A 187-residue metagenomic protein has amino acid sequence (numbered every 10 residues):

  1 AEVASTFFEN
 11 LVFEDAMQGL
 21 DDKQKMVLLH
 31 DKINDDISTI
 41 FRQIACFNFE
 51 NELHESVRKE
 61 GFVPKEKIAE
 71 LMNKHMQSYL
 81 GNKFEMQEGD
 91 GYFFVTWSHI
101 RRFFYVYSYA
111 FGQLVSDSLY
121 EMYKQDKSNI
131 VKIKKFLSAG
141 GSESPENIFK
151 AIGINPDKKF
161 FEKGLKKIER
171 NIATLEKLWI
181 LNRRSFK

Functional and structural regions predicted by a protein language model:
A1, L20-K32: Active-site-proximal substrate-binding core of FAD-dependent oxidoreductases
A1-F7: Post-HEXXH active-site segment of zinc metalloproteases
F7-G19, K23, Q43, F47-K187: C-terminal, non-catalytic "cap/extension" segments appended to globular domains
L28-D35, H54-S56: Short beta-alpha connecting loops at secondary-structure transitions that line or flank enzyme active sites
D31, S38-A45: Active-site-proximal, well-structured secondary-structure segments within enzyme catalytic domains
